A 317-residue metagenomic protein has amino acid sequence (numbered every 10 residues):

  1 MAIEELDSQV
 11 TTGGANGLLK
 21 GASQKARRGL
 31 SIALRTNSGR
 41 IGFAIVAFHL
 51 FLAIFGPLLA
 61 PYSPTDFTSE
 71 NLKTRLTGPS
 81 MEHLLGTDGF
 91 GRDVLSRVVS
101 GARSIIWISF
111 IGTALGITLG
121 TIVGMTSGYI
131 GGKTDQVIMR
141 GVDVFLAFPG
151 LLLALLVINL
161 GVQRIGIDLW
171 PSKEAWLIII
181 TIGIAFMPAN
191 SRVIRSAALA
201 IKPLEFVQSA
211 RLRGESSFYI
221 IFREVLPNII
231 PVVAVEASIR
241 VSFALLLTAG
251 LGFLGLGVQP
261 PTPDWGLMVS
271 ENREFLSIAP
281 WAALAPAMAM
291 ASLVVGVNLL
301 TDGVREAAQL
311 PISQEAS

Functional and structural regions predicted by a protein language model:
M1-T121, M125-T126, K133, A147 (+9 more regions): Gly/Trp-centered helix-boundary motif
L84, D88, L115-L119, G128-Y129 (+2 more regions): Generic hydrophobic transmembrane alpha-helix motif, especially the helices
V94-V99, G141, I194, A198 (+6 more regions): Short hydrophobic alpha-helical segments within the ABC transporter permease transmembrane module
R103, F145, P149, I184-P188 (+8 more regions): Residue-level hotspots within pore-lining transmembrane alpha-helices of multi-pass secondary transporters
S104-I108, V123, M139, W176-I180 (+5 more regions): Short alpha-helical transmembrane interface motifs in multi-pass membrane proteins
T126-S127, V157, G161, I194 (+4 more regions): Hydrophobic alpha-helical interface/terminus motif in multipass membrane transporters
L152-L156, L160, I179, G183-F186 (+1 more regions): Non-cytoplasmic
